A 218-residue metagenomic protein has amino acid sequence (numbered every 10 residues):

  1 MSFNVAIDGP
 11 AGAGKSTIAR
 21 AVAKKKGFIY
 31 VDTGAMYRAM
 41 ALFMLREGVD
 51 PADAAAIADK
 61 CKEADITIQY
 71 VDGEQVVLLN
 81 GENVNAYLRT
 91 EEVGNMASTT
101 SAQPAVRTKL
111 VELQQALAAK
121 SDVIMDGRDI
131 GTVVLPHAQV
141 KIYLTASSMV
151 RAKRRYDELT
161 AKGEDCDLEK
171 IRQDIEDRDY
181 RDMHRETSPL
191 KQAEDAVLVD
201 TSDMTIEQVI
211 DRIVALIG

Functional and structural regions predicted by a protein language model:
I7: Hydrophobic anchor at the beta1->P-loop junction of P-loop NTPases
G12: Walker A (P-loop) phosphate-binding loop of P-loop NTPases
K15: Conserved lysine of the Walker
I18: Hydrophobic positions on the alpha1 helix immediately C-terminal to the Walker A/P-loop
K24-R89: N-terminal phosphate/diphosphate-binding loop that engages ATP/GTP or pyrophosphate donors across diverse enzyme folds
G34, G81, L110, I124 (+1 more regions): Residue-level signal for inorganic ion chemistry
Q69, Q114-K120, V133, H137 (+1 more regions): Small-molecule kinase domains that catalyze NTP-dependent phosphoryl transfer to phosphate-bearing small molecules
N85-K162: ATP-dependent NMP and nucleoside kinases share a basic, alpha-helical "lid"
